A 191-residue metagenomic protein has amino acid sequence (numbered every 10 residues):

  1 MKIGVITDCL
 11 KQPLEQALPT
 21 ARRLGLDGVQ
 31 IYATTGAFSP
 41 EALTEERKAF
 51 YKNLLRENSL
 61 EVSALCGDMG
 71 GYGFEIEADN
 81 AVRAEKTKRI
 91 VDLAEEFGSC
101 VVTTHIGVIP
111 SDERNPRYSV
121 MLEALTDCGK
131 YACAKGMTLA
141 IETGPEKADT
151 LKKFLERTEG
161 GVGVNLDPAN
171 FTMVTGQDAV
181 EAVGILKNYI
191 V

Functional and structural regions predicted by a protein language model:
M1-S99, C133, N188: N-terminal pre-domain/capping segments
G4, S99-C100, T104, T172 (+1 more regions): Residue-level marker of intrinsically disordered, low-complexity segments enriched for small/polar residues
I6-L10, Y32-G36, G67-G70, G107-I109 (+3 more regions): Active-site beta-loop-alpha junctions enriched in small/polar residues
G28, L65, E123-V191: Acidic/histidine-rich catalytic cores of soluble enzymes
S39, Y72-F74, D112-E113, D149-L151: Short secondary-structure boundary/hinge segments and terminal tails
L43-F50, D79-K88, R114-T126, G176-G184: Charged helix-capping and loop-helix junction motifs
A94-R114, K135-M137, G144: Active-site groove signature of glycoside hydrolases
